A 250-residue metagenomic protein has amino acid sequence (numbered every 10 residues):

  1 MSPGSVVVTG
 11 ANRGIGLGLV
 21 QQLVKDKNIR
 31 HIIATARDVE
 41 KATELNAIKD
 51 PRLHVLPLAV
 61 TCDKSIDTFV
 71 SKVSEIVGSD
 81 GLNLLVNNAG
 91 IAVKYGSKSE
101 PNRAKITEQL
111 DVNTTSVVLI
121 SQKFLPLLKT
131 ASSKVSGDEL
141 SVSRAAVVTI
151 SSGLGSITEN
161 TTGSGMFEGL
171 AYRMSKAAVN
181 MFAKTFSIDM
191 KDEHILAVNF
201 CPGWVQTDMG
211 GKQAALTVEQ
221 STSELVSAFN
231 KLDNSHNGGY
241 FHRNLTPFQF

Functional and structural regions predicted by a protein language model:
T9, G81-G90, N113, V148-S151 (+1 more regions): Rossmann-fold scaffold of SDR-type NAD(P)-dependent oxidoreductases
N12-V24: N-terminal Rossmann NAD(P)H-binding glycine-rich loop of SDR-like oxidoreductase domains
V24-T43: Conserved glycine-rich Rossmann-like NAD(P)H-binding loop of the short-chain dehydrogenase/reductase
I48-K64: Rossmann-fold cofactor-recognition segment
V60-S79: Conserved Rossmann-fold cofactor-binding substructure of NAD(P)-dependent oxidoreductases
S65, S116-K123: Conserved mid-core alpha-helix of short-chain dehydrogenase/reductase
G90-I91, Y95-L110, T115, L125-K191: Catalytic loop of short-chain dehydrogenase/reductase
N199-P202, T207, G211-F250: C-terminal helical subdomain
